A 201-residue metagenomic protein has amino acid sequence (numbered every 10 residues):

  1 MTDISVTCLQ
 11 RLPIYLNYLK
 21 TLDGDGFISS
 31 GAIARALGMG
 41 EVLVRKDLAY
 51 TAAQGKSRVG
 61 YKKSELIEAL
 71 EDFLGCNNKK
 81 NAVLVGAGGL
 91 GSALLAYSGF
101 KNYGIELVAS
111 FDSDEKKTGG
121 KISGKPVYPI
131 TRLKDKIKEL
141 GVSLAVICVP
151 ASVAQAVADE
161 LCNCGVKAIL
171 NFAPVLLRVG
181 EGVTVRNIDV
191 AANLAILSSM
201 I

Functional and structural regions predicted by a protein language model:
M1-F27: Extreme N-terminal segment that seeds HTH/winged-HTH DNA-binding domains in transcriptional regulators
Y15-D23, K125-M200: Phosphate-bearing ligand-interacting subdomains that bind or position ATP/ADP/UDP/GDP/NAD(P) or nucleotide-linked
F27, G31, A36-A82: HTH-adjacent hinge/linker in prokaryotic transcriptional regulators
A87-G88: Glycine-rich Rossmann-fold phosphate-binding loop(s) that bind the pyrophosphate of adenine dinucleotide cofactors
G91: N-terminal Rossmann-fold NAD(P) dinucleotide-binding loop
G99: Basic, low-complexity intrinsically disordered segments
Y103-S123: NAD(P)-binding Rossmann-fold cofactor-contacting core
